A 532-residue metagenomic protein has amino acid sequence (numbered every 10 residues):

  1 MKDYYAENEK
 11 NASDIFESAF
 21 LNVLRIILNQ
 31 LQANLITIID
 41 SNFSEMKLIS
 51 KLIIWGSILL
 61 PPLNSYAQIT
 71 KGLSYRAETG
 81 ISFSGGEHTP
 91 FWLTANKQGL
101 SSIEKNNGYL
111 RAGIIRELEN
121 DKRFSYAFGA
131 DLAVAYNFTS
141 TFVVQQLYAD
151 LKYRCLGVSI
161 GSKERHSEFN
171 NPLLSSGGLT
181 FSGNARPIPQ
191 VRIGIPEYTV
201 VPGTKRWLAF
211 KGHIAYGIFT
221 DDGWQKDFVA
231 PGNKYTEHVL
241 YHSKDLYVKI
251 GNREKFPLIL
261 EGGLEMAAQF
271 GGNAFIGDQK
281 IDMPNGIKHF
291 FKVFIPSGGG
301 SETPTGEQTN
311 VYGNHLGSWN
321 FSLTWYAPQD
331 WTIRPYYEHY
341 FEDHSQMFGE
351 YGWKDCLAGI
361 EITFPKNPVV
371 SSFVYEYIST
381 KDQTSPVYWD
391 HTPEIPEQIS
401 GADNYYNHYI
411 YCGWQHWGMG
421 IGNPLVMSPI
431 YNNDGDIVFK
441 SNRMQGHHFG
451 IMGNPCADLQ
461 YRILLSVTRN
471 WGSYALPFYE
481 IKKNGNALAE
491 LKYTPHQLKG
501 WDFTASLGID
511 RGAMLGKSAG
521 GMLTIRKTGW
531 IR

Functional and structural regions predicted by a protein language model:
M1, Y5, D14-K71, I531-R532: Bacterial Sec-dependent N-terminal signal peptides
S65-H166, P172-S175, L179-Y198, R206-F210 (+1 more regions): Beta-barrel outer-membrane channel/assembly domains of diderm bacteria
Q68-S74, R116-A127, K152-L156, Y198-G212 (+6 more regions): Short loop/turn motifs that connect adjacent beta-strands in outer-membrane beta-barrel proteins
L73-H88, Y126-V134, L151, V158-E164 (+7 more regions): Transmembrane beta-barrel strands of outer-membrane/channel proteins
R76, K105-G113, F142-Q146, I188-R192 (+6 more regions): Transmembrane beta-barrel architecture of outer-membrane proteins
S84-G86, D131-T139, K163-L179, V200 (+7 more regions): Sequence/structural signature of outer-membrane beta-barrel proteins
H166-I276: Internal, well-ordered domain-core segments that constitute the primary functional module of diverse proteins
F256-A268, G272-R532: Exposed, low-structure sequence patches enriched in small/polar residues
